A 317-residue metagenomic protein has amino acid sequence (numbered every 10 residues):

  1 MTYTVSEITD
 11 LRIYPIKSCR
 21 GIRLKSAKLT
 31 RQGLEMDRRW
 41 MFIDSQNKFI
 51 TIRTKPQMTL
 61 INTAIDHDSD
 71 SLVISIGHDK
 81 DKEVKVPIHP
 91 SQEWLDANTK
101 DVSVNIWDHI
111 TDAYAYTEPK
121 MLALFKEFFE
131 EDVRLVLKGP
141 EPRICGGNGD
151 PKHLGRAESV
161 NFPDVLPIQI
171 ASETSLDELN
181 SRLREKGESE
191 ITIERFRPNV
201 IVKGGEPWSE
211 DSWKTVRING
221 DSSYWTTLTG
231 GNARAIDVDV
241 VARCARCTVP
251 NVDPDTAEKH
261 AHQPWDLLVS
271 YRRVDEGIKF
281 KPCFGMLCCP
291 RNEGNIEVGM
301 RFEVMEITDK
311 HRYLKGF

Functional and structural regions predicted by a protein language model:
M1-F317: Metal-cofactor-dependent catalytic cores
